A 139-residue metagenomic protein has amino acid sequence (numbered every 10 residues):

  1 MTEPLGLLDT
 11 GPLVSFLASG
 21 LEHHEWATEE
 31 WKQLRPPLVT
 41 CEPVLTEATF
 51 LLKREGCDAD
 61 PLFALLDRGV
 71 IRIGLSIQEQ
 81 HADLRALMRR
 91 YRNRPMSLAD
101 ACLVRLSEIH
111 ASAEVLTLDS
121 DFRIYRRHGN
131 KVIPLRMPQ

Functional and structural regions predicted by a protein language model:
M1-E3, I73, I109-Q139: Acidic, PIN/NYN-like endoribonuclease modules and their adjacent C-terminal/linker elements
M1-T40, L52-A64, R136: Short, well-structured N-terminal submotif of metal-dependent ribonuclease cores
L13-V14, L45, F122-R123: A generic structural signal for short hydrophobic patches within well-formed alpha-helices
H23-A27, V44, D58-L62, Q80 (+3 more regions): Amphipathic alpha-helical interface surfaces
L51-L52, A86, R127-N130: Short secondary-structure transition/capping segments
G74-V115, S120: Active-site neighborhoods of divalent-metal-dependent phosphate/nucleic-acid chemistry enzymes
